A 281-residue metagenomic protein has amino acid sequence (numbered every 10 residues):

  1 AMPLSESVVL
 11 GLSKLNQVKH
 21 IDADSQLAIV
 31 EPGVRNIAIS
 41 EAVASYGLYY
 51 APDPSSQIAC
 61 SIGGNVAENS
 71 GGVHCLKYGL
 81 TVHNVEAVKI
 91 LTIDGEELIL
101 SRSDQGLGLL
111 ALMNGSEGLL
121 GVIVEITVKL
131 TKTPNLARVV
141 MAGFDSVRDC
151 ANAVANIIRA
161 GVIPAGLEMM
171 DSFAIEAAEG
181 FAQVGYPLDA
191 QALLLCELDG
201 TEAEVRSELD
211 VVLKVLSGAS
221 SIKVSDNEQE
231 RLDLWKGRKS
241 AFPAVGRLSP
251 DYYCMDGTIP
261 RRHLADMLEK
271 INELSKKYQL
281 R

Functional and structural regions predicted by a protein language model:
A1, I62, E176-A177: Short Asp/Glu-rich motifs
A1-L15, V30-P32: Glycine-rich N-terminal segment of FAD-binding domains in flavoprotein oxidoreductases, spanning the beta-loop-helix
S5-E6, G106, L209: Amphipathic alpha-helical segments in well-structured domains
S5-G11, N69-S70, Q183-G185: Short, hinge-like loop/turn segments at secondary-structure boundaries
S7, S25-I29, Q191-L193: A generic structural signal for beta-strand entry/edge sites
Q17-M170: FAD-binding subdomain of flavoenzyme oxidoreductases
V128-K132, R138-R281: C-terminal substrate-recognition/cap domain of FAD-linked oxidoreductases
